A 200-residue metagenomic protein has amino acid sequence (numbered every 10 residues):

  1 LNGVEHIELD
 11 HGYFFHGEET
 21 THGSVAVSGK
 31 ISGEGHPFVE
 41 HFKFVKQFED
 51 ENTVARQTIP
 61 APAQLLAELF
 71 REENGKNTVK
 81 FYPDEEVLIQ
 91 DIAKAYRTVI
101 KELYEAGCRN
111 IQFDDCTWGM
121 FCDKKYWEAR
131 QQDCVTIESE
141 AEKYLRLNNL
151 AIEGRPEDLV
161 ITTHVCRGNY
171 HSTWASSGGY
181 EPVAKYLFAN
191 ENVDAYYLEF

Functional and structural regions predicted by a protein language model:
L1-F200: Domain-level signal for soluble alpha/beta catalytic cores
